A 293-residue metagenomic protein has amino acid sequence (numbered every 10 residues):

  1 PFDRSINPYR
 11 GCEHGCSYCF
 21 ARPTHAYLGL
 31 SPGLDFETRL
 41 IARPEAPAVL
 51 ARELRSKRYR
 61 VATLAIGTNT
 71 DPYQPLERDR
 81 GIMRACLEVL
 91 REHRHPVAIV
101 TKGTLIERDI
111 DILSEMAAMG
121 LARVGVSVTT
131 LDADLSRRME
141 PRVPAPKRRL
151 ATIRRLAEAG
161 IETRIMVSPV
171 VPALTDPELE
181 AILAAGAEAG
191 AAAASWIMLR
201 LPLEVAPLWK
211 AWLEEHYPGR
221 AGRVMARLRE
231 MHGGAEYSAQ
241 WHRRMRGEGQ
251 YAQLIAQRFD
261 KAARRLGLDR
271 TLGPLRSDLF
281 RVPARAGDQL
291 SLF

Functional and structural regions predicted by a protein language model:
P1-R10, H14-G125, T129-R137, P146-E158: Conserved Radical SAM active-site core
L64-A65, V100, T163-V167, S195-I197: Short beta-strand segments at enzyme active-site cores
V89-H95, A151-T163, M231-G234, R258-D269: A structural motif corresponding to the C-terminal end of an alpha-helix and its immediate exit/capping segment
G103-E107, V171-E180: Active-site glycine- and acidic-residue-rich loops that bind and position anionic ligands or nucleotide-like cofactors
S114-M116, R142, A184: Short, solvent-exposed amphipathic alpha-helical segments in soluble enzyme and RNA/protein-processing domains
A117-L121, E162, E188-A192: Glycine-enriched alpha-helix->loop->beta-strand junction motifs that scaffold or abut catalytic
L131-A133, E140-R142, R155-D176, M198-L201 (+1 more regions): Conserved strand-turn element in the central/C-terminal portion of the radical SAM core barrel that lines
P177-F293: Auxiliary Fe-S-binding modules of radical SAM enzymes
